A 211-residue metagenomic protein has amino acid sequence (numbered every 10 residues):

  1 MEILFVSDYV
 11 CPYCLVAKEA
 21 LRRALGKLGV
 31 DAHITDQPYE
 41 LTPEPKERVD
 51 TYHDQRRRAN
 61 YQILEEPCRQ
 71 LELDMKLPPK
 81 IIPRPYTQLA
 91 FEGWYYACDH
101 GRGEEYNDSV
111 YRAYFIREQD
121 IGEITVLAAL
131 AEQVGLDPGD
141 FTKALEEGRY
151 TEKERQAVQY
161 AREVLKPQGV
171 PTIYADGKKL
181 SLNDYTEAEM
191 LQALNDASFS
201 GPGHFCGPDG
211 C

Functional and structural regions predicted by a protein language model:
I3, V16-A32, D36, Y111-C211: C-terminal cap of thioredoxin/glutaredoxin-like
F5-C11: Aromatic-flanked redox-active Cys/Sec active sites in thiol-based oxidoreductases, especially the WC-centered
V10, P79-I82, I116, K179: Generic anion/oxyanion-binding catalytic loop in active/binding sites
C11, T42, S181: Surface-exposed, flexible loop/turn segments at secondary-structure boundaries
L15-Y114: Structural alpha/beta surface segment adjacent to cysteine/selenocysteine redox centers across thiol/disulfide enzymes
